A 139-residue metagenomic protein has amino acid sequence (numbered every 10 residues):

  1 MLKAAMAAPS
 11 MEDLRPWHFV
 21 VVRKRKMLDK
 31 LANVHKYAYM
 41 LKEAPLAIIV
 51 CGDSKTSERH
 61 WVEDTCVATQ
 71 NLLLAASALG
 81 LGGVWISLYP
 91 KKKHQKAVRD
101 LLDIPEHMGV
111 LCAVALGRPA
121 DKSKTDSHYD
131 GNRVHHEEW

Functional and structural regions predicted by a protein language model:
M1-W139: Acidic, surface-exposed loops and disordered segments
